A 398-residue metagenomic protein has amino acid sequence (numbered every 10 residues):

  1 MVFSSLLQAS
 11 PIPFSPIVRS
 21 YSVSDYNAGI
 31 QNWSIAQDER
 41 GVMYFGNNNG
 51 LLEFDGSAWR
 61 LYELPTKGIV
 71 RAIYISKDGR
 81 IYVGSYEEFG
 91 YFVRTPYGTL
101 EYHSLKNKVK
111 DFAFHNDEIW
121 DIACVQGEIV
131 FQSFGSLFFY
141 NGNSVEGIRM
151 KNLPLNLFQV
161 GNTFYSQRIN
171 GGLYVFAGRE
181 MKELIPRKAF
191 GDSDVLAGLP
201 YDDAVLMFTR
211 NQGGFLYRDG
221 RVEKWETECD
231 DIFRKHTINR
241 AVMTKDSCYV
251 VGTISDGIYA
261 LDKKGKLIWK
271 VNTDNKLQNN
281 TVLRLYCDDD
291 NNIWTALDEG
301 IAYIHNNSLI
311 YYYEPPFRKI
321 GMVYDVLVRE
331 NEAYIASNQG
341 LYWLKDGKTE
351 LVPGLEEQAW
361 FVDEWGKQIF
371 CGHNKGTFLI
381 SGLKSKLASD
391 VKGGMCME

Functional and structural regions predicted by a protein language model:
M1-E398: Carboxylate-rich, polar loop motifs that coordinate divalent cations or form catalytic acidic clusters
